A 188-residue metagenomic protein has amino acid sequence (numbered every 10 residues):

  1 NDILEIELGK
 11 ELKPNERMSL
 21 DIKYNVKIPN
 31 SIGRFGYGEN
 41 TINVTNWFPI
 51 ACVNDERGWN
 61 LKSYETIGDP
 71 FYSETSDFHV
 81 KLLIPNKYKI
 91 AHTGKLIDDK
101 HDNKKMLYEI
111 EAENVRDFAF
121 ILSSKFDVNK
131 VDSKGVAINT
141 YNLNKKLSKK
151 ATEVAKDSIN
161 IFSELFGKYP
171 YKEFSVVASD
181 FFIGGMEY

Functional and structural regions predicted by a protein language model:
N1, V44-T45, L83, K87: Solvent-exposed beta-hairpin/edge-strand motifs
N1-N40: A surface-exposed beta-strand-loop module
I3-L8, K62-I67, H92-I97: Short structured motifs
Y24-F78, N129: Glycine/proline-rich low-complexity spacer/linker segments in large multi-domain proteins
N54-D55, D69-Y188: Hydrophobic helix-coil surface modules that form long, contiguous segments used for peptide/substrate interaction
